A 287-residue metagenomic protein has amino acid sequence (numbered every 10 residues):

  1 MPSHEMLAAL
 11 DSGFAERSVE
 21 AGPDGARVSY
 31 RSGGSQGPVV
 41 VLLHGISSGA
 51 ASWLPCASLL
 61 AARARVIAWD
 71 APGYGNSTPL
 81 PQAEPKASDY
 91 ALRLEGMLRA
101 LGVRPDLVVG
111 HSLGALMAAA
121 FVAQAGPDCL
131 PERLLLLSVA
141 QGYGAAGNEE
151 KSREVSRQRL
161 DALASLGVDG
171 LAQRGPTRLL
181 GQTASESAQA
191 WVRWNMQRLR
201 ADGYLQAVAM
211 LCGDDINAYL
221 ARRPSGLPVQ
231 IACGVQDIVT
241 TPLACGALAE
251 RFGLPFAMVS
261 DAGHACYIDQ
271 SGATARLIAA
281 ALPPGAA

Functional and structural regions predicted by a protein language model:
M1-V40, A61-R65, V103-R104, L136 (+1 more regions): Alpha/beta-hydrolase fold catalytic core
A15, P23-R31, P55-S58, I67-G110 (+2 more regions): Active-site loop/oxyanion-hole signature of alpha/beta-hydrolase fold enzymes
G37, G45-S48, S112: Active-site glycine-rich loops that stabilize anionic/oxyanionic intermediates across multiple enzyme folds
G45-P55, V66: Serine-hydrolase catalytic-loop signature spanning alpha/beta hydrolases and amidase-signature enzymes
A119-Q124, C129-S165: Flexible "cap/lid" loop of the alpha/beta hydrolase fold
G147-R153, A164-R223: Conserved alpha/beta-hydrolase catalytic His-Asp/Glu region
S225, I231-C233, D237: Short beta-strand/loop motif that positions the catalytic acidic residue of the alpha/beta-hydrolase fold
A262-A275: Catalytic histidine-centered segment of alpha/beta-hydrolase-like enzymes
